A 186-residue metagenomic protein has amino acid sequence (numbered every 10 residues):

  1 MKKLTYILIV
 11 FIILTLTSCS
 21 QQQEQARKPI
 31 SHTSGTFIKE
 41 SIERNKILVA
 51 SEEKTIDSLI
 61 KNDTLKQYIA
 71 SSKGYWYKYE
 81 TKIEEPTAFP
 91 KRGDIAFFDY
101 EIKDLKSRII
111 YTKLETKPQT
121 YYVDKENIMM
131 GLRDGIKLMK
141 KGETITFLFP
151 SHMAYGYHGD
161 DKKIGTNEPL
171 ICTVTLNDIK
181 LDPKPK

Functional and structural regions predicted by a protein language model:
M1-C19: Sec-dependent bacterial lipoprotein signal peptides
T5, C19-K186: Cross-family detector of peptidyl-prolyl cis-trans isomerase
